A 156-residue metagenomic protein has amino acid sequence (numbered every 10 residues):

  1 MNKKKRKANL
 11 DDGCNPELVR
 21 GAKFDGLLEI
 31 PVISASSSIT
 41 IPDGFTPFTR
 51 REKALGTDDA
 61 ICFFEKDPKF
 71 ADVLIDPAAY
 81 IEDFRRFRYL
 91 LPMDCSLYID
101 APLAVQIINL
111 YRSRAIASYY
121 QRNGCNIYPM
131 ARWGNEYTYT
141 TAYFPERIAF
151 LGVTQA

Functional and structural regions predicted by a protein language model:
M1-D11: Intrinsically disordered, low-structural-confidence terminal and linker regions
L10-E82, A101: Non-catalytic, usually N-terminal nucleic-acid engagement modules in DNA/RNA processing proteins
T49-E52, A71-A156: Eukaryote-skewed repeat-based solenoidal scaffolds used as protein-protein interaction platforms, primarily
